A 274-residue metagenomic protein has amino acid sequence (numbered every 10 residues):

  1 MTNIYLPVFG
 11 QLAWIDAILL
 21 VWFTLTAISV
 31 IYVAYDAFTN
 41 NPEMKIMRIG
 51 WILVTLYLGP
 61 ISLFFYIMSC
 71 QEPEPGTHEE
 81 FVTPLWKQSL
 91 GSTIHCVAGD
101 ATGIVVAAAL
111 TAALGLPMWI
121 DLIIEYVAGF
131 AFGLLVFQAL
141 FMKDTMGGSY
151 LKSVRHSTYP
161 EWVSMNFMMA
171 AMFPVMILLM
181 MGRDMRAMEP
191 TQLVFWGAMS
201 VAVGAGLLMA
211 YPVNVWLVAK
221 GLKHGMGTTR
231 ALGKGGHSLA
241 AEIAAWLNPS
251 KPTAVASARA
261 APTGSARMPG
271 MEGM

Functional and structural regions predicted by a protein language model:
T2-M274: Alpha-helical membrane segments of multi-pass proteins
